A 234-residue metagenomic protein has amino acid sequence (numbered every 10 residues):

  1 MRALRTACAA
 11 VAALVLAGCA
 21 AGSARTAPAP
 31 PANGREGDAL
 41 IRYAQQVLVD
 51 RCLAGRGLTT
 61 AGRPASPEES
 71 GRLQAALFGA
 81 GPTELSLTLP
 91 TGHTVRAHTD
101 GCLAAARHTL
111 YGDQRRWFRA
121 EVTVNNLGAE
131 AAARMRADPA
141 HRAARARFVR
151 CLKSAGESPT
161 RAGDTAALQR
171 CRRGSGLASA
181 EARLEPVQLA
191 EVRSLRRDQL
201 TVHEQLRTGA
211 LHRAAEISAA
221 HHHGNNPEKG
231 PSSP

Functional and structural regions predicted by a protein language model:
R2-V11, A17-P234: Mitochondrial intermembrane space
